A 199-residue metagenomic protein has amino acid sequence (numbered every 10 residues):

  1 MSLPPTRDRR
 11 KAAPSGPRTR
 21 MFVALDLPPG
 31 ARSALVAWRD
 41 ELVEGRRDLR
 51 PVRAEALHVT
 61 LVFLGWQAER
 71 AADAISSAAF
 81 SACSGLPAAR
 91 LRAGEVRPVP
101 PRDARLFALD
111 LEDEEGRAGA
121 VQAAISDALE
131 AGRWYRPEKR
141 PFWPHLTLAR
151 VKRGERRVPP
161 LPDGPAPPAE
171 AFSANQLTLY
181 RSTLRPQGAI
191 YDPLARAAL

Functional and structural regions predicted by a protein language model:
S2-L199: Histidine-dependent nucleotide/RNA phosphoesterase domain, centered on the 2H-phosphoesterase fold with its duplicated
